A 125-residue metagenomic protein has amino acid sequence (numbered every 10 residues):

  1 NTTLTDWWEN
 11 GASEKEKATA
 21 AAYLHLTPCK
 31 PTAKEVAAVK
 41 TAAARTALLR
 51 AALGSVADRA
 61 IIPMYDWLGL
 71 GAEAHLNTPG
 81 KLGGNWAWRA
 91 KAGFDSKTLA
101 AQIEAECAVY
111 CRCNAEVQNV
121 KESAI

Functional and structural regions predicted by a protein language model:
N1-I125: Catalytic cores of glycan-processing enzymes that make or break glycosidic bonds
